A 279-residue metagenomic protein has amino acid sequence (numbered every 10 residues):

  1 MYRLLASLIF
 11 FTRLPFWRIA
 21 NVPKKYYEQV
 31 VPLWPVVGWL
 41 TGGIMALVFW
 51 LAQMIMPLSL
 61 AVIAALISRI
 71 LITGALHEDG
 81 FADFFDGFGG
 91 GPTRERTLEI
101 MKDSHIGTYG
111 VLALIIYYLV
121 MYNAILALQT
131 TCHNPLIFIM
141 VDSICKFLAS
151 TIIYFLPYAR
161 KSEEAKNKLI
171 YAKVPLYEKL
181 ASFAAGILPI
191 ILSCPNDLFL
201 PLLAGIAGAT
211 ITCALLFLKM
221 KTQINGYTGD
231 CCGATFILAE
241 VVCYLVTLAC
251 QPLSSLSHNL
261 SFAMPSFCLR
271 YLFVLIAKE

Functional and structural regions predicted by a protein language model:
M1-G74, P92, R96, D103 (+1 more regions): Hydrophobic alpha-helical transmembrane segments
D79, G90, E99: Glycine/small-residue-rich loop that forms an oxyanion/phosphate-binding "nest" at active or ligand-binding sites
